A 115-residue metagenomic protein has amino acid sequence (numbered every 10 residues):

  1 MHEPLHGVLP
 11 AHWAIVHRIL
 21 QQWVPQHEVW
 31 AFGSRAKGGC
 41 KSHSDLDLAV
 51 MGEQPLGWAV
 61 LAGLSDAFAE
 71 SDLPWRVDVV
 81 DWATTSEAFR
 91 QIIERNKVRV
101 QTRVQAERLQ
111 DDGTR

Functional and structural regions predicted by a protein language model:
M1-E28, K37-S42, M51-R115: Catalytic core of pol beta-like nucleotidyltransferases
F32-S34: Glycine-rich beta-strand-to-loop/alpha-helix junction loops that act as flexible
S44-L46: Short, conserved active-site loops that position catalytic residues or coordinate cofactors/metal ions across diverse
